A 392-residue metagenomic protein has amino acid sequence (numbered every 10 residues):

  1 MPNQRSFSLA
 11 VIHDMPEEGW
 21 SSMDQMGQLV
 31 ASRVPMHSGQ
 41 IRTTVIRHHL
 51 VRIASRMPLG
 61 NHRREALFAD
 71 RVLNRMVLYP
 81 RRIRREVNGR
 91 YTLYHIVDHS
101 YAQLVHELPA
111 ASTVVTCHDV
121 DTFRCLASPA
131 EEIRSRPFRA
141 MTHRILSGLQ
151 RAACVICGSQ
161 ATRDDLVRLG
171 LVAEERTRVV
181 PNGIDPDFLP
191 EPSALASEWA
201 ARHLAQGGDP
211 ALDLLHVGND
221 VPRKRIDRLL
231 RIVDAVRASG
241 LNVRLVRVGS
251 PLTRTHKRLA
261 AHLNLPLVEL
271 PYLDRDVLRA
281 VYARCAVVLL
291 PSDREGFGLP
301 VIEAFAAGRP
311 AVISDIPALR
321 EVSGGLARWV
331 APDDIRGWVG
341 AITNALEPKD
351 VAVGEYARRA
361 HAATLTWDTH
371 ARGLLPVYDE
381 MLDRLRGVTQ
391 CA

Functional and structural regions predicted by a protein language model:
P2-A392: Carbohydrate transferase catalytic cores enriched for Leloir-type hexosyltransferases
